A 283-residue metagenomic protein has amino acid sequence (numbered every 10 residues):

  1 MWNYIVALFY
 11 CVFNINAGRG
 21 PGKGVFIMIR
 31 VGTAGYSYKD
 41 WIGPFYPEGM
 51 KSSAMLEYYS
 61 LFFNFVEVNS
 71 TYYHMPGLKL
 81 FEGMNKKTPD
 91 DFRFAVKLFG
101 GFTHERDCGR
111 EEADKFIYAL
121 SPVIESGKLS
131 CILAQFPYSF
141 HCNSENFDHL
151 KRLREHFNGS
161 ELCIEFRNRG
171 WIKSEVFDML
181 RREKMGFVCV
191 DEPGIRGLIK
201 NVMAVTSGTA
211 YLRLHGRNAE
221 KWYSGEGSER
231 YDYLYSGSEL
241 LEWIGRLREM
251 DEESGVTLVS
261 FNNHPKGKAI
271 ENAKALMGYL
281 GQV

Functional and structural regions predicted by a protein language model:
V6-A7, V12, A17, V25: Acidic, Ala/Val/Gly-enriched low-complexity intrinsically disordered segments
V12, G22-V283: Residues lining hydrophobic/aromatic ligand-binding pockets adjacent to catalytic sites
